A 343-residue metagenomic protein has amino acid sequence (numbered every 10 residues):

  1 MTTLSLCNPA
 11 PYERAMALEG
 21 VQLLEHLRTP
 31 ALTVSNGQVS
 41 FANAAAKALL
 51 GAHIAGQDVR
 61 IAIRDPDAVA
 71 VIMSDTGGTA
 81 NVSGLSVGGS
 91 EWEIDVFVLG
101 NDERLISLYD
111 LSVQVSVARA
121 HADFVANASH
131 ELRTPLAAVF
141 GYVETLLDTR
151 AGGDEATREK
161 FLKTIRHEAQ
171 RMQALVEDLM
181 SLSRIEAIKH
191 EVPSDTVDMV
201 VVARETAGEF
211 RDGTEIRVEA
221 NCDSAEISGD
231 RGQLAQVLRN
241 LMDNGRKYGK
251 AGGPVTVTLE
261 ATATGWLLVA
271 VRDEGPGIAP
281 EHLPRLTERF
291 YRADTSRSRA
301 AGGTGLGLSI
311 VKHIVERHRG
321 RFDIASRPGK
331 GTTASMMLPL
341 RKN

Functional and structural regions predicted by a protein language model:
P9-A45: Sensory modules in modular signal-transduction proteins
D58-V113: PAS-family sensory/regulatory modules and their coupling/dimerization elements
H167-M172: Short alpha-helical segment of the dimerization/phosphotransfer core of two-component systems
A187-V192, C222, E226-G229: Conserved micro-motifs of the catalytic ATP-binding
G245-R246: Short helix-loop "hinge" at the ATP-lid/N-box region of the Bergerat-fold HATPase_c
I278-F290: Short conserved segment of the HATPase_c
R319-G320: Conserved glycine-rich
